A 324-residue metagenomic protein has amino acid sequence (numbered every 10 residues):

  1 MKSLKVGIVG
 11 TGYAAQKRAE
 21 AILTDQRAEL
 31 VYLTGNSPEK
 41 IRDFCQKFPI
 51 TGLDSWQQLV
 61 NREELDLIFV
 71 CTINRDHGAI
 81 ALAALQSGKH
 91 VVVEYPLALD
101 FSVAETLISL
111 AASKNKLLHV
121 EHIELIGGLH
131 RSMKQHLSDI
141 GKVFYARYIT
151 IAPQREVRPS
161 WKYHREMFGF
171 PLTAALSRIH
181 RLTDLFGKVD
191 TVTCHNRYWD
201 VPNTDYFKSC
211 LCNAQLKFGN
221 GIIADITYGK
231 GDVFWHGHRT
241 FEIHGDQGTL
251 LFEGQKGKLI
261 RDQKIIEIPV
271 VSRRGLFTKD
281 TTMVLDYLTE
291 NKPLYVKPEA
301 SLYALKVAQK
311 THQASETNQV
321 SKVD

Functional and structural regions predicted by a protein language model:
M1, I8, L67-T72, K116 (+2 more regions): C-terminal helix-rich "cap/oligomerization" subdomain common to oxidoreductases
M1-F48: N-terminal Rossmann-like dinucleotide-binding module
F48-L110: Beta-loop-alpha module in the N-terminal Rossmann-like domain of NAD(P)-dependent dehydrogenases, especially those
D54, V93, L118-V120, I226 (+1 more regions): Hydrophobic residues in well-ordered beta-strands that form the structural core
T106-E124, G141-A146: Rossmann-fold dehydrogenase core element
I123, R239-K306, Q319-D324: C-terminal glycine/acidic-rich active-site capping loop/insertion
E124-D205, N318: Predominantly a Rossmann-like dinucleotide-binding segment in NAD(P)-dependent oxidoreductases
T173-K256, T282-K292: Contiguous beta-strand/loop segments that form the cofactor/metal-binding neighborhood of enzyme cores
